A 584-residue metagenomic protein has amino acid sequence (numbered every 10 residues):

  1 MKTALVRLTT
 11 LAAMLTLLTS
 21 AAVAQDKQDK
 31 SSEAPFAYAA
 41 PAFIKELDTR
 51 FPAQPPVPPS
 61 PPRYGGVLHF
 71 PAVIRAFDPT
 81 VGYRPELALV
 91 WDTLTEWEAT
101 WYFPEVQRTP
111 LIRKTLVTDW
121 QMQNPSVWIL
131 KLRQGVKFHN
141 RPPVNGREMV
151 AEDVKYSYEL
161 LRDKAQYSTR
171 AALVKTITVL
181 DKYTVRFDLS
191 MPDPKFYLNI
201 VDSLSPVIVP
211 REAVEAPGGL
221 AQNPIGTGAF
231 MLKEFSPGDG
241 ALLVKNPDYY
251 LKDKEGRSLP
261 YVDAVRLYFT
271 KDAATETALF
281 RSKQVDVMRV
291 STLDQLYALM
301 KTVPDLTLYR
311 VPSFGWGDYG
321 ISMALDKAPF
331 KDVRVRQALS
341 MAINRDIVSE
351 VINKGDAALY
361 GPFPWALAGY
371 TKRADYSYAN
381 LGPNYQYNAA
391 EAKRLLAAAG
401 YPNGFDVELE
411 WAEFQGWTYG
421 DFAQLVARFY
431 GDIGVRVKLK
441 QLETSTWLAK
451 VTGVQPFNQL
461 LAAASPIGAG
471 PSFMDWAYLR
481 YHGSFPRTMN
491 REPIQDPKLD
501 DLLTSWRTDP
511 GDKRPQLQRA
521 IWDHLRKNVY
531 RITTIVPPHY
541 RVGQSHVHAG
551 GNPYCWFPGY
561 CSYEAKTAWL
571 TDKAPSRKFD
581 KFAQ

Functional and structural regions predicted by a protein language model:
A42, A53-P56, P61, R334-Q337 (+5 more regions): Extracytoplasmic/peripheral linker and loop segments enriched in polar/acidic and small residues with frequent Thr/Pro
P52-Q54, G66-N124, E159, I225: N-terminal lobe/hinge region of extracytoplasmic solute-binding protein
F70, P237, L293, A389 (+3 more regions): Ligand/substrate-recognition segments at binding pockets and active sites
E96-L111, I200-P260, A264-R266, A274-T275 (+3 more regions): Gly/Pro-rich hinge or "lid" segments in bacterial periplasmic/extracellular proteins
K131, Q166-A213, M231-S236: Surface-exposed binding/hinge segments that line and control ligand-binding clefts or catalytic entry sites
T176-V179, K233-V244, R266-K327, D346 (+1 more regions): Extracellular/periplasmic solute-recognition and catalytic clefts
F230, A357-A398, Q415-G420: Structural transition elements
G543-Q584: Long beta-strand-rich cores associated with HINT superfamily self-processing modules
